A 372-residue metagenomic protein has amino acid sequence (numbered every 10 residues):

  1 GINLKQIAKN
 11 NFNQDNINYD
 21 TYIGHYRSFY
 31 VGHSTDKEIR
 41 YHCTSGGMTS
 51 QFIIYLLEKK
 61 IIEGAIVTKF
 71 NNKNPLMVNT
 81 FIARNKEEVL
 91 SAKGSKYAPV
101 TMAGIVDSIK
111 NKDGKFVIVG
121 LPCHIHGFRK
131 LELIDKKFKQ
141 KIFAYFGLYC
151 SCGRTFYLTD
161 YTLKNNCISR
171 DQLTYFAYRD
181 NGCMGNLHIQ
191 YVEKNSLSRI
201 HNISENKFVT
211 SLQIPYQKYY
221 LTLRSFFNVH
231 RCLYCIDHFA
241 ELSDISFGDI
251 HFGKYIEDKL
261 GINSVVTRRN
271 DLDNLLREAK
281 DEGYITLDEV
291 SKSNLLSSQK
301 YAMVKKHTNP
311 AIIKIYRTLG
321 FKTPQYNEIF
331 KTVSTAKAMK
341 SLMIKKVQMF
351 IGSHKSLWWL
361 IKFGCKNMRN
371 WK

Functional and structural regions predicted by a protein language model:
G1, C123, C232-C235: Short cysteine clusters
G1-G120, E278-K372: Iron-sulfur-cluster electron-transfer modules
I62-E63, D171-K372: Long, compositionally biased charged/polar accessory segments in the mid-to-C-terminal portions of proteins
G64-K69, V117-G120, A144-G147, A177 (+2 more regions): A structural signal for short, well-ordered beta-strand segments and their strand-loop junctions that often border
N72-L76, Y145-S151: Long, hydrophobic, well-ordered secondary-structure blocks that form the structural core and pocket-lining surfaces
G127-F128: Phosphate- and divalent-cation-binding pockets in alpha/beta enzyme and binding domains that engage nucleotide-derived
I134-G147: A short alpha->loop->secondary-structure connector
Y149-Y161, D180-G185: Short, conserved secondary-structure transition motifs
